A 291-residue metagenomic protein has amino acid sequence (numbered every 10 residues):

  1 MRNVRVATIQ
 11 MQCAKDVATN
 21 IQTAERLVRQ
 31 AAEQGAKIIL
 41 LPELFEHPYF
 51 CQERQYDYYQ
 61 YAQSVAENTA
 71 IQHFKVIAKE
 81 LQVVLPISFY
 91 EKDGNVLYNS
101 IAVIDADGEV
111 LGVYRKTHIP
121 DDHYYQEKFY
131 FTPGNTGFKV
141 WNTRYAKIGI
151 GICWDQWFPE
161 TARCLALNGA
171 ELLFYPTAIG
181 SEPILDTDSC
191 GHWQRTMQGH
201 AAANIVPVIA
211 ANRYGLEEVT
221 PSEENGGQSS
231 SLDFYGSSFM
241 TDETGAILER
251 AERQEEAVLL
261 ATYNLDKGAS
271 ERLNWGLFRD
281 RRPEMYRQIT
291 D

Functional and structural regions predicted by a protein language model:
M1-I38, F174: N-terminal active-site segment of His-dependent metallophosphoesterases
V6, V103-L111, T241-L248: Short, glycine-anchored, charge-dense loop/turn motifs used at functional sites
V17, R26-V113, I179-V206: Cys-nucleophile CN-hydrolase/nitrilase-fold catalytic domain and related Cys-dependent amidase chemistry that acts on
E53-Y61, D122-H123, E223-Q228: Short glycine/proline- and charge-enriched loop/turn segments that cap or connect secondary-structure elements
Q63, V76, K92-G199, N274-W275: Active-site catalytic loop in hydrolytic enzyme cores
A66-P86, C153-A257: CN hydrolase (nitrilase-like) catalytic-core segments centered on the catalytic cysteine and neighboring Lys/Glu
I87-F89, S100-V103, K139, S238-M240 (+1 more regions): Short beta-strand scaffold segments in enzyme catalytic cores
D266-D291: A conserved C-terminal secondary-structure "cap"
